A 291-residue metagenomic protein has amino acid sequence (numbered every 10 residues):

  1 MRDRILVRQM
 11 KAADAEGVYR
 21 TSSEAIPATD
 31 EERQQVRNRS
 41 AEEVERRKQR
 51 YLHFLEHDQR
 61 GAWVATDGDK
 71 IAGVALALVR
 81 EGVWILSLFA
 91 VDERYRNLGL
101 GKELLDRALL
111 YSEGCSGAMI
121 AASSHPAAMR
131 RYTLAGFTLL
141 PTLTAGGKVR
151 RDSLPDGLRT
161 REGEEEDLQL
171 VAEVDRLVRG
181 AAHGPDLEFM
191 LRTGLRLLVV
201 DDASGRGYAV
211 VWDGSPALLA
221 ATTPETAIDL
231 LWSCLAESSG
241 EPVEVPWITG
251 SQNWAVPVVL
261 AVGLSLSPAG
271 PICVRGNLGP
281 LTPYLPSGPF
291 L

Functional and structural regions predicted by a protein language model:
M1-R4, Q9, E16, E56 (+6 more regions): Intrinsically disordered, low-complexity, positively biased terminal segments
R20-R50, A172-M190: Conserved GNAT-fold acetyl-CoA-binding loop/helix
A77-S87, R96, D213-A217, L266-S267: A conserved beta-turn-beta hairpin within the catalytic core of GNAT-like acetyltransferases that forms part
G82, G117-A121, T138-R151, L266-N277: Conserved catalytic-core motifs of GNAT/GCN5-like acyltransferases
G99: Glycine-rich phosphate-binding loop
L134, L140-Q169: Surface-exposed beta-loop interaction hotspot
